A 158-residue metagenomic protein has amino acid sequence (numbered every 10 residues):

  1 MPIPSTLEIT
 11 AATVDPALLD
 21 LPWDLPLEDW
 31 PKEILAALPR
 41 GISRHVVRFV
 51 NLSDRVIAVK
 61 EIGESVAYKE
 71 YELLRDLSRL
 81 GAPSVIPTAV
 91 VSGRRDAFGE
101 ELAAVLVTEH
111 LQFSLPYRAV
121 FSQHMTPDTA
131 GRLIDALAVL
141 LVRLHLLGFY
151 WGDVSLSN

Functional and structural regions predicted by a protein language model:
P2-P4, I9: Low-complexity, highly charged intrinsically disordered N-terminal segments that act as targeting/localization
T10-V14, L18-L21: N-terminal amphipathic/basic leader segments beginning at the initiator methionine
L19-G152: Conserved ATP-binding subdomain of kinase catalytic cores across diverse folds
V154-L156: Hydrophobic HxD+1 residue recognition
